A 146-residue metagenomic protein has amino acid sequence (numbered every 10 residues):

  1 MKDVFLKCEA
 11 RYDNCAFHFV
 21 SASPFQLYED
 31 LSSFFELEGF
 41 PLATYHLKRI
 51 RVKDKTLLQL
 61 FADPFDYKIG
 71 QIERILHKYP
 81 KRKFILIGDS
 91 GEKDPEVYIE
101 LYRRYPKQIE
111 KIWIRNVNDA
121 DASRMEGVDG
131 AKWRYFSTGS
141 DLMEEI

Functional and structural regions predicted by a protein language model:
M1-F17, F25-E29, D66: Short, acidic loop-to-helix structural element flanking the phosphoryl-transfer center in phosphate-processing enzymes
A10-H18, H77-F84: Short, surface-exposed connector motifs at secondary-structure boundaries
S23-I146: C-terminal cap/substrate-recognition subdomain and adjoining C-terminal extension of metal-dependent phosphatase-like
